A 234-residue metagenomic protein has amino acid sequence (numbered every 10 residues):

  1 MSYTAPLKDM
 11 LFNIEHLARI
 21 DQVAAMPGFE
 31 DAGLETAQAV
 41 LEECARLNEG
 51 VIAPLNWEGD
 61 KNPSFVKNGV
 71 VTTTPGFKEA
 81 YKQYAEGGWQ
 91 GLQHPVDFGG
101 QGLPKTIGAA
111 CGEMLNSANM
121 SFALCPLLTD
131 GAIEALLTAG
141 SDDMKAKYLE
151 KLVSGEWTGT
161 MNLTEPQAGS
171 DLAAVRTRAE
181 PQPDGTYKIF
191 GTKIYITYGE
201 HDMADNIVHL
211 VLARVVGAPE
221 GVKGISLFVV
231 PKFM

Functional and structural regions predicted by a protein language model:
M1-A123, K147: Amphipathic, small/basic residue-rich leader segments at the start of a protein or domain
R19-I20, S117, E134-D142, S154 (+3 more regions): Short, well-ordered loop/turn and helix-capping segments at boundaries between secondary-structure elements and domains
N48, P95, C111, A132 (+5 more regions): Buried hydrophobic positions in well-ordered alpha/beta secondary-structure cores of metabolic enzymes
F77, T129, G140-Q182: Internal maturation/activation junctions in enzymes
G88-G91, S121-C125, T158-T160, G185-Y187 (+2 more regions): Beta-sheet entry/capping signal
H94, G99-G102, A118-I133, L152-G159 (+2 more regions): FAD-binding core of FAD-dependent oxidoreductases, characterized by glycine-rich FAD pyrophosphate-binding loops
G102-I107, E134-G140, S170-V175, G199-D202 (+2 more regions): Short acidic, glycine/serine/threonine-rich loops at helix termini
T186-M234: A short core secondary-structure module
